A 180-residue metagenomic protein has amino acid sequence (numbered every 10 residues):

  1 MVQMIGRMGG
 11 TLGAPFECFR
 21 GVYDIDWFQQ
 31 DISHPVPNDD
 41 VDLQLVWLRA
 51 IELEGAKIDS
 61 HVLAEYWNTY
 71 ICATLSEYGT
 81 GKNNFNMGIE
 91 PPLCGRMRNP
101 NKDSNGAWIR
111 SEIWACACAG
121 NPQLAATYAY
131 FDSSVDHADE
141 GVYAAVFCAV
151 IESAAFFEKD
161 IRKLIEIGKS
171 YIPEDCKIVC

Functional and structural regions predicted by a protein language model:
M1-C180: Structured, active/binding-site neighborhoods that engage oxygen-rich ligands
